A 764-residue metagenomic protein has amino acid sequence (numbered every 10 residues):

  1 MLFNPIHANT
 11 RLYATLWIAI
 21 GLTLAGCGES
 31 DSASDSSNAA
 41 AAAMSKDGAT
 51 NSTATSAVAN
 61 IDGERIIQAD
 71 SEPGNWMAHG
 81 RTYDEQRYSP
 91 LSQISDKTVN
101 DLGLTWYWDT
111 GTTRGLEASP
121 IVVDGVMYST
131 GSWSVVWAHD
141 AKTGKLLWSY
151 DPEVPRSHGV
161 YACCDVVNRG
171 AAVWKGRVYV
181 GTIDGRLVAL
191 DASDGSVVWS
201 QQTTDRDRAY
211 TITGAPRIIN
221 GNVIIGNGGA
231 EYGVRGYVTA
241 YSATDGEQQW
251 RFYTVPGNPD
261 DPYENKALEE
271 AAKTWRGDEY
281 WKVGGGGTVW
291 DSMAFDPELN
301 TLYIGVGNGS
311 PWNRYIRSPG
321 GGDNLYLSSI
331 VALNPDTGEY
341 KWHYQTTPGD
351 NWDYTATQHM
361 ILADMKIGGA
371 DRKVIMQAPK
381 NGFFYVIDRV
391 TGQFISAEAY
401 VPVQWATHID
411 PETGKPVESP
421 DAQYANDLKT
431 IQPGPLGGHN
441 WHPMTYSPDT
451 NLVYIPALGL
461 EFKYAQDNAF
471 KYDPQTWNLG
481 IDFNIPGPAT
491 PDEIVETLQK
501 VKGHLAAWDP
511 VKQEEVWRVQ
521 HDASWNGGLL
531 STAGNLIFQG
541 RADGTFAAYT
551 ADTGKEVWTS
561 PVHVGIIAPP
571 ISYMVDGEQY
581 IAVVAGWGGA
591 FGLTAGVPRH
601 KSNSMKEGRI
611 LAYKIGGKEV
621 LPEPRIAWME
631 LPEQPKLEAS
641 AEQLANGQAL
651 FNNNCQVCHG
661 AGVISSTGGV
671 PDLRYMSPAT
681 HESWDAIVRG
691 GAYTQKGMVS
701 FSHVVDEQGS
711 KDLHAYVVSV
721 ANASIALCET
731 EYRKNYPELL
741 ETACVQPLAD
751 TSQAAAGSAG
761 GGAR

Functional and structural regions predicted by a protein language model:
C27-S30: Bacterial signal peptide processing site
G48-L104, N258-E269, P416-S419, I494-V495 (+2 more regions): Blade/loop signatures of beta-propeller domains
W76-G80, G115-V135, V160-R186, T211-Y232 (+9 more regions): Repeat-blade elements of multi-bladed beta-propeller folds
R81, R389, C658-S665, R689-G690 (+2 more regions): Detector for the c-type heme attachment site
W108-S119, S149-A172, S200-A215, Y253-S292 (+9 more regions): Extracytoplasmic beta-rich repeat domains
I225-Y237, G277, I304-N324, L428 (+2 more regions): Short, conserved, GDST-rich strand-edge loop motifs in beta-rich repeat architectures
R625-A645, A649-N654, A661, K696-R764: Flexible coil segments in periplasmic/lumen-exposed cytochrome c-class electron-transfer proteins
G660-Y693, V699-S700: Gly/Gly-Pro-rich "capping" loops immediately C-terminal to redox-active cysteine motifs in periplasmic/lumenal
